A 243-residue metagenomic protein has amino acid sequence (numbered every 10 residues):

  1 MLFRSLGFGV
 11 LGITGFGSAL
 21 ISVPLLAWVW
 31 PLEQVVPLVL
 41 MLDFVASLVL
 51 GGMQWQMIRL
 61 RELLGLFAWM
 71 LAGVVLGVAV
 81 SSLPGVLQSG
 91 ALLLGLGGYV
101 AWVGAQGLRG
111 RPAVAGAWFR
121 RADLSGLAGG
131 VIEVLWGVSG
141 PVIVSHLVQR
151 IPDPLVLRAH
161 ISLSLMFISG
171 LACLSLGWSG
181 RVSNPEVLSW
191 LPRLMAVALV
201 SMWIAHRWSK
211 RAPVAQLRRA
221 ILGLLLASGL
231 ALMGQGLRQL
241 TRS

Functional and structural regions predicted by a protein language model:
M1-G12, I21-E33, M53-V134, R150 (+2 more regions): Juxtamembrane transmembrane-helix boundary motif
T14-S22, L135-V144: Transmembrane helix boundary and interhelical junction motifs in multipass membrane proteins
V36-D43, I161-M166, L225: Transmembrane helix-bundle signature of multi-pass membrane transporters/permeases
M41-G52, V138-Q149, L174: Hydrophobic, membrane-facing alpha-helical anchors
V45, G65, W69, G73 (+1 more regions): Alpha-helical transmembrane segments of multi-pass membrane proteins
V156-W178, L188-S189: Hydrophobic alpha-helical transmembrane segments of multi-pass integral membrane proteins, especially transporters
